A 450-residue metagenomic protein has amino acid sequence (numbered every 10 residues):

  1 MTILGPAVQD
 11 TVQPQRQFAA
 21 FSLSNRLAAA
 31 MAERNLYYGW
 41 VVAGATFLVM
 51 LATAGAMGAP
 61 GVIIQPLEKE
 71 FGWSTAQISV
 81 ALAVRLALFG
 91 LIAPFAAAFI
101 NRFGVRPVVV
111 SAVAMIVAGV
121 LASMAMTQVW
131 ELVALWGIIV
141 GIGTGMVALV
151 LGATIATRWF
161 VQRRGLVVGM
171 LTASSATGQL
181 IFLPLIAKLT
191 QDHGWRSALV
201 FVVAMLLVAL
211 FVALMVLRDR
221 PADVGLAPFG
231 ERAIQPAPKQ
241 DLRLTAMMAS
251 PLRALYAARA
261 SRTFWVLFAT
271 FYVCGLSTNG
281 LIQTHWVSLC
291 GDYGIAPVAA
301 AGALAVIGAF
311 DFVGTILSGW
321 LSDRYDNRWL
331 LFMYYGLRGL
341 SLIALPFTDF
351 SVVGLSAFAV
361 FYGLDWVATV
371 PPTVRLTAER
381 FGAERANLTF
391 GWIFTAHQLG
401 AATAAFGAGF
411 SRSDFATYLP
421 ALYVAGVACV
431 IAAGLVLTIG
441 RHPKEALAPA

Functional and structural regions predicted by a protein language model:
L51, G119, E131-V147, G354-A368: Hydrophobic core of transmembrane alpha-helices in multi-pass small-molecule transporters, especially MFS/SLC-type
P60-Q65, Y256-I316, A404: Extracytoplasmic gate region of multi-pass secondary transporters
L67, M146-F160, A368-F381: Intracellular juxtamembrane helix-capping segments at the cytosolic ends of symmetry-related transmembrane helices
L67-E68, F99-I100, I181-H193, C290-G291 (+2 more regions): Interfacial helix-cap and linker-helix signal at transmembrane-aqueous boundaries of multi-pass secondary transporters
L91-W130, S322, R328: Conserved MFS/SLC helix-loop-helix module at the cytosolic interface between two early adjacent transmembrane helices
W136-A173: Cytoplasmic helix-loop-helix junction between adjacent transmembrane helices in 12-TM secondary transporters
S174-V224: Helix-loop-helix hairpin linking two adjacent transmembrane segments in secondary transporters
A299, A305-D311, L317, S322-L376: C-terminal transmembrane helical hairpin of 12-TM major facilitator-type secondary transporters
